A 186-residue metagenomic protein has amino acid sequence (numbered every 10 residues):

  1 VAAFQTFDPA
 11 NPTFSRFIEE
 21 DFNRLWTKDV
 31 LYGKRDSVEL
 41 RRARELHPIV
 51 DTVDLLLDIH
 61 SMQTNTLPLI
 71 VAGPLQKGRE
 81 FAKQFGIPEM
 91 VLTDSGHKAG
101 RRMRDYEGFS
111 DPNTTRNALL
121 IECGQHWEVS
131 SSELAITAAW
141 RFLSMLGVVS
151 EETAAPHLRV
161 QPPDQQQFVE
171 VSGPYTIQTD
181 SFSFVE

Functional and structural regions predicted by a protein language model:
V1-E186: Structured catalytic-domain cores with a bias toward divalent-metal coordination
